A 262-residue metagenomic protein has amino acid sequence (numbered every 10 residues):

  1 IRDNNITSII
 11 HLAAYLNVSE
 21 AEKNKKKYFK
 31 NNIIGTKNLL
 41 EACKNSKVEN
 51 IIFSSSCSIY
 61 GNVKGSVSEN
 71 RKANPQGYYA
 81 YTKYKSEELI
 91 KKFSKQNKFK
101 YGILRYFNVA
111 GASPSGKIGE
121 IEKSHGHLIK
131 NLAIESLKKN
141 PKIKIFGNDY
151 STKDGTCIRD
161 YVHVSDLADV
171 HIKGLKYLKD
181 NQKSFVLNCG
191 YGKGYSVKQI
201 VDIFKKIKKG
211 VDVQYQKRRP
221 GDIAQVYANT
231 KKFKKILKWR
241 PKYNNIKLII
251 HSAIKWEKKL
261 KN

Functional and structural regions predicted by a protein language model:
I1-N31: NAD(P)H-binding glycine-rich loop region in Rossmannoid oxidoreductase-like domains and their noncatalytic homologs
H11, K37-Y78, Q96, G102: Conserved Rossmann-fold NAD(P)-dependent oxidoreductase catalytic core, especially the SDR/UDP-sugar
H11, N50-F53, G102-R105, K144 (+2 more regions): Structural signature of the Rossmann-like NAD(P)-dependent dehydrogenase/reductase core
A14, N24, F29-T36, I52-S55 (+1 more regions): Short alpha-helix in the Rossmann-fold core of NAD(P)-dependent oxidoreductases
K27-F29, Q76-Y84, I118-K130, D160-Y161 (+1 more regions): Short-chain dehydrogenase/reductase
G35-C43, I90, V170, G174: Hydrophobic positions on the long internal alpha-helix of Rossmann-like NAD(P)-dependent oxidoreductase domains
N62-V63, N74-A112, K130-N140: Active-site Tyr-X1-5-Lys
N131-N262: C-terminal substrate-binding subdomain of Rossmann-fold SDR/epimerase-dehydratase oxidoreductases
